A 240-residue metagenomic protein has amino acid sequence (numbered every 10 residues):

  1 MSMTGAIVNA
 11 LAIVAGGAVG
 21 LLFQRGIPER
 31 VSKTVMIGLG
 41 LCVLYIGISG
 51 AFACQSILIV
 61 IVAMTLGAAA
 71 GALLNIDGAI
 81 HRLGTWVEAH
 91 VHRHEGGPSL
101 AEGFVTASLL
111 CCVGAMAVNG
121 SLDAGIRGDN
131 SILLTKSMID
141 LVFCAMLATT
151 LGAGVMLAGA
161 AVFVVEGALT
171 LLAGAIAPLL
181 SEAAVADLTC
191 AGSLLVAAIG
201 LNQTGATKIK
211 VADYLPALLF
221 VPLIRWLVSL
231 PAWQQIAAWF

Functional and structural regions predicted by a protein language model:
M1-A15, L58, V62, I126-S137 (+2 more regions): Structural signature of hydrophobic alpha-helical transmembrane segments
N9-L22, L41-G50, A63-A72, V113 (+5 more regions): Hydrophobic core segments of alpha-helical transmembrane domains in multi-pass membrane transport and ion-translocation
V19-K33, S49-Q55, L147, L151-L195 (+1 more regions): Transmembrane-helix boundary and interhelical-loop signature of multi-pass inner-membrane proteins
E29, L44-L58, T85-H94, A238-F240: Hydrophobic transmembrane alpha-helices of multi-pass solute/ion transporters
R30-G40, I61, T85, M156-V165 (+1 more regions): Cytoplasmic-side transmembrane-helix entry/capping segments in multi-pass membrane proteins
I59-E102: Glycine/small-residue-rich loop that forms an oxyanion/phosphate-binding "nest" at active or ligand-binding sites
L100-A175: Helix-loop-helix junctions within the multi-pass membrane cores of secondary transporters/permeases
R225-F240: Juxtamembrane boundary at the C-terminal end of a transmembrane helix
